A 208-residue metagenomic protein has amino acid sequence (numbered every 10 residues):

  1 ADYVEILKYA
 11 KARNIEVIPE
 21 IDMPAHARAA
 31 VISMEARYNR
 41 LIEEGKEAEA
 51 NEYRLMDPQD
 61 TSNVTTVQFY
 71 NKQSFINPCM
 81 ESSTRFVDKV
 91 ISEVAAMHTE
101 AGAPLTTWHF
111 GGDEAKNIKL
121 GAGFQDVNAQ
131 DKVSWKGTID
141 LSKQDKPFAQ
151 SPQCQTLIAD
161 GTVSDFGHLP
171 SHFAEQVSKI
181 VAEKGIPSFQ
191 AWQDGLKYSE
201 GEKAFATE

Functional and structural regions predicted by a protein language model:
A1-I180, K184: Substrate-binding cleft of carbohydrate-active enzyme catalytic domains
D22, Q193-D194: Proline- and acidic/polar-enriched loop/turn elements at helix boundaries
M34, D194-E208: Substrate-binding cleft/loops of secretory-pathway carbohydrate-active enzymes
G185-P187, T207-E208: A short helix-to-beta-strand connector/capping loop
F189-A191: Short catalytic-loop micro-motif centered on adjacent basic/acidic residues
